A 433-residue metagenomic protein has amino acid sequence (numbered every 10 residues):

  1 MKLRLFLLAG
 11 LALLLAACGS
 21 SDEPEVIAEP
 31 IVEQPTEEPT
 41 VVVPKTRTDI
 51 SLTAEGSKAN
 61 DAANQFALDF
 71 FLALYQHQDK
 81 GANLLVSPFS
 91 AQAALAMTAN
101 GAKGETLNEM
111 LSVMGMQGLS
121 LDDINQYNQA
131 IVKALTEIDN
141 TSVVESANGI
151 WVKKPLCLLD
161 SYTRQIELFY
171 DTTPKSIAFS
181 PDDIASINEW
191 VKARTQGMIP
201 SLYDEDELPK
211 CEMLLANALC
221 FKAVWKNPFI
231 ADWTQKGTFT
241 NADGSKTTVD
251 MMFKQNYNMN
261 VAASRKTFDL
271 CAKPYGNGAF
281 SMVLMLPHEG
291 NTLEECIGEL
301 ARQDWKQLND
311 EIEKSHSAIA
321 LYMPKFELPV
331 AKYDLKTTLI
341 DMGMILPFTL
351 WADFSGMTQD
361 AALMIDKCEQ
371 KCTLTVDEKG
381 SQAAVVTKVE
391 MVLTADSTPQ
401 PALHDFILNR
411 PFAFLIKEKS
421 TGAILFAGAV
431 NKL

Functional and structural regions predicted by a protein language model:
L5-L7, C18-F179, V430: Detector for small/aliphatic-rich hydrophobic stretches
L14-L15: Bacterial Sec-type N-terminal signal peptides, specifically the leucine/valine-rich hydrophobic h-region
G81, L121-G290, E295, E313-S397: Non-catalytic, conformational "gating/processing" segments within enzyme and secreted inhibitor domains
P88-A102, M213, F414-K419, I424: Extended, hydrophobic/aromatic-rich amphipathic alpha-helical segments that build helical scaffolds
R302-H316, S397-A402: Short, cationic low-complexity segments
K367-L433: C-terminal soluble interaction/assembly domains
